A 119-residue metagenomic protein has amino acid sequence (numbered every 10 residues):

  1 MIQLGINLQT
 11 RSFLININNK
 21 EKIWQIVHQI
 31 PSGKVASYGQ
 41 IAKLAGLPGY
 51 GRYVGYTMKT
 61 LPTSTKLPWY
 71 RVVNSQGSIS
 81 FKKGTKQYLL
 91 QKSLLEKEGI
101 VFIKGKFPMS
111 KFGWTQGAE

Functional and structural regions predicted by a protein language model:
G5, F13-E119: Nucleic acid-binding interface residues in structured DNA/RNA-binding domains, emphasizing the DNA-engaging scaffolds
